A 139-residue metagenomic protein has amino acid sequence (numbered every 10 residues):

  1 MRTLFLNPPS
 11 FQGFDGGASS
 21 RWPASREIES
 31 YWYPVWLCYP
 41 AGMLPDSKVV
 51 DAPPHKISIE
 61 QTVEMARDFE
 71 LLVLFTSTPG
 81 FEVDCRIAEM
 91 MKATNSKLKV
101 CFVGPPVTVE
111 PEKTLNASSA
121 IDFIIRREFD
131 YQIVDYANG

Functional and structural regions predicted by a protein language model:
M1-Y31: Short glycine-rich His-centered loop
W36, P40-G139: Glycine-rich beta-alpha loop elements in corrinoid/cobalamin-binding modules across cobalamin-dependent enzymes
